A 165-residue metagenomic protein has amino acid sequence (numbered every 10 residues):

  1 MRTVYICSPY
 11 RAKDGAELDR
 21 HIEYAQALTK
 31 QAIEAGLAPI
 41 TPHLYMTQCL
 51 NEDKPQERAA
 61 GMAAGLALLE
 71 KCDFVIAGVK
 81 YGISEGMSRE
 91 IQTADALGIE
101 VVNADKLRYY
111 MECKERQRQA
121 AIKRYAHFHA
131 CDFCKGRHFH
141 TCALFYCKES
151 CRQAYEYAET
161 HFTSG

Functional and structural regions predicted by a protein language model:
M1-R118: Catalytic phosphate/metal-binding cores of nucleic-acid and nucleotide-processing enzymes, i.e., regions that mediate
R116-Q119, G136-H138, A143, S164-G165: Positively charged N-terminal leader segments that act as targeting/secretion signals
Q119-Y125: Short, intrinsically disordered terminal segments enriched in charged and Pro/Gly residues
Y125, H129-Y157: Cysteine-cluster motifs in flexible loop/terminal segments that predominantly coordinate metals
E156-G165: Short, charged early-sequence alpha-helical segments and their helix-coil boundaries
